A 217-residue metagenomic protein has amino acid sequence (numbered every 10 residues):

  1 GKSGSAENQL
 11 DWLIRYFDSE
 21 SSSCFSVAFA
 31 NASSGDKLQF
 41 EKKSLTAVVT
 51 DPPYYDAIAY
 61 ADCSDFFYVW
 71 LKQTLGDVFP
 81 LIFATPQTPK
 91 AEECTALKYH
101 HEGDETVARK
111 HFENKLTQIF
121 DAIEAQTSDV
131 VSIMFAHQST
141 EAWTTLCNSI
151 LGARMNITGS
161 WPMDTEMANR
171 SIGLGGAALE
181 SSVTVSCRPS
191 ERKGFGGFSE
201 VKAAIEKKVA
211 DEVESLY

Functional and structural regions predicted by a protein language model:
G1-E41, L45, A57-E105, I119 (+6 more regions): Nucleic-acid modification enzymes, centered on SAM-dependent nucleic-acid methyltransferases
P53: Conserved SAM-binding loop
E113-D129, N148, G152-A153: A short glycine-rich, Lys/Arg-flanked "PGG" loop and its adjoining helix->strand segment in the class I
S132-F135: Short catalytic-loop micro-motif centered on adjacent basic/acidic residues
